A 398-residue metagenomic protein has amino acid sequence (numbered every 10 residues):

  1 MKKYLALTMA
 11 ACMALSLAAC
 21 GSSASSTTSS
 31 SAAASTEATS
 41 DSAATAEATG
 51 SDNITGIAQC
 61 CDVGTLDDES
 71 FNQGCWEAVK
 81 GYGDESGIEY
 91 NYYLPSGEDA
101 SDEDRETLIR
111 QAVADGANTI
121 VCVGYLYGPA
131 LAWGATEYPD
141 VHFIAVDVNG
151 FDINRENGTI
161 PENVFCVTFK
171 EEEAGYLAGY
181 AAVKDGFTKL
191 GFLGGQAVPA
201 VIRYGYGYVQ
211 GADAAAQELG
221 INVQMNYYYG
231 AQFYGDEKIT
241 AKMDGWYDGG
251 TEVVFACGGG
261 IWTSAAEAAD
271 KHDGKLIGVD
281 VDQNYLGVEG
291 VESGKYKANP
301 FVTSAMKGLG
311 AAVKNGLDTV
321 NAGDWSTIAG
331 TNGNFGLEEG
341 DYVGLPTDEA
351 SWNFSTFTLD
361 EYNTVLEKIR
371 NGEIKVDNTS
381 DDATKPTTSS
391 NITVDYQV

Functional and structural regions predicted by a protein language model:
M1-A11: Positively charged n-region of N-terminal signal peptides that target proteins for export
S16-A19: C-terminal motif of bacterial Sec signal peptides marking the signal peptidase cleavage site
G21-S23: Bacterial signal peptide processing site
S26, S30-E37, D41-V398: A residue-level marker of the well-folded mature domains of exported/periplasmic proteins
